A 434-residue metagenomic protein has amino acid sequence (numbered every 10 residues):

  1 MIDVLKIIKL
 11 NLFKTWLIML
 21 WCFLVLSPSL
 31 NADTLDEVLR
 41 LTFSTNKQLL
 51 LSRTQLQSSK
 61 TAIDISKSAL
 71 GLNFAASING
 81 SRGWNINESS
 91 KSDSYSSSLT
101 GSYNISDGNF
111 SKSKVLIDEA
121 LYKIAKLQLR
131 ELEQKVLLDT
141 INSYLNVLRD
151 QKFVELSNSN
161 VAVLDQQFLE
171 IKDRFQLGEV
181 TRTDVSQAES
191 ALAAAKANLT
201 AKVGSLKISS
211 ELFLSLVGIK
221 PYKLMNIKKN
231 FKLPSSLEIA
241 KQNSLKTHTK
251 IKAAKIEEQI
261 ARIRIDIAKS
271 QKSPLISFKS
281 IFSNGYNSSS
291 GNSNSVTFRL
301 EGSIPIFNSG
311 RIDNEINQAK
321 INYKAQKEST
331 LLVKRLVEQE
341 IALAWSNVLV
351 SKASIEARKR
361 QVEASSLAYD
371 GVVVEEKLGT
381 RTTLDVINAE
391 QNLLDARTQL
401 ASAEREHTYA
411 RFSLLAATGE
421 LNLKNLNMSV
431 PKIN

Functional and structural regions predicted by a protein language model:
M1-L41, V203-Q242, S413-N434: Terminal intrinsically disordered/low-complexity segments used for targeting and assembly
K6-I7, K135-L245, A344-N347, S351 (+2 more regions): Periplasmic alpha-helical coiled-coil/stalk elements that build and connect Gram-negative outer-membrane
L30-A75, T181, K220-R262, I306 (+4 more regions): Bacterial Sec-pathway N-terminal export signals of envelope proteins
L50, N73-S92, S102-E131, K252 (+3 more regions): Small/polar (Gly/Ser/Thr/Ala-rich) solvent-exposed segments that form structured loops/beta-strands/short helices used
L51-S66, L132, V136-S157, Q166-F168 (+5 more regions): Amphipathic alpha-helical coiled-coil segments
K67-S68, S215, S270: Solvent-exposed polar/charged
K202, T249, A403: Metallo-beta-lactamase
